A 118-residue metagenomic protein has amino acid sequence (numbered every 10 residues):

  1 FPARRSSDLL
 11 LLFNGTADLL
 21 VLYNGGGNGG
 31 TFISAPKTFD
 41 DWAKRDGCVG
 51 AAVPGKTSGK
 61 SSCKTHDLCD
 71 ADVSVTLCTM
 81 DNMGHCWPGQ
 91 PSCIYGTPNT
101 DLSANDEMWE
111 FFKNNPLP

Functional and structural regions predicted by a protein language model:
F1-S6: Short, small-residue-biased leader/transition segments that mark boundaries at the very start of proteins
S7-L11: Mature catalytic domains of secreted/periplasmic carbohydrate-active enzymes
L12-N14, D18: Short beta-strand/loop motif that positions the catalytic acidic residue of the alpha/beta-hydrolase fold
L19-S34, W87-G89: Conserved alpha/beta-hydrolase "acid-adjacent" motif
P36-K37, A43-P118: Alpha/beta-hydrolase-fold serine-hydrolase catalytic core, especially in secreted/extracellular enzymes
